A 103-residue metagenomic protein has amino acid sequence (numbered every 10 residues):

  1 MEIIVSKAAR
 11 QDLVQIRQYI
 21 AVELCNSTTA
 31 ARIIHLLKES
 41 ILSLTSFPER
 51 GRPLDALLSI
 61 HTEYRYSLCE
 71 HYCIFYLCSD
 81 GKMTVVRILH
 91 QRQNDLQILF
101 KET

Functional and structural regions predicted by a protein language model:
M1-L36: Arg/Lys-rich, positively charged N-terminal/basic patches that mediate binding to nucleic acids
I3, F47-E49: Alpha-helical transmembrane segments and membrane-interface helix-loop junctions in multi-pass membrane proteins
R17, K38-T45: Structural signal for well-ordered, non-membrane alpha-helices
L24, C69-C73, L77-T103: Enriched for short, Lys/Arg-rich terminal
S27-K38, D55, S59-T62, T103: Residue-level signal for alpha-helical context at structural boundaries
G51-G81: Basic/aromatic recognition patch in beta-strand/loop cores that engages polyanionic ligands
